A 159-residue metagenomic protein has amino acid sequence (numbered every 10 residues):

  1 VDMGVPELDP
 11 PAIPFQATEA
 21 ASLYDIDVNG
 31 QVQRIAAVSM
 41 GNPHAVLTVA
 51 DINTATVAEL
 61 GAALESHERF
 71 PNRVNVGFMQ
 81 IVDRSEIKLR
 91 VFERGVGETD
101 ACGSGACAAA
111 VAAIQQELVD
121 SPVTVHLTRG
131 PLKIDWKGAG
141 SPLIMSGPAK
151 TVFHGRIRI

Functional and structural regions predicted by a protein language model:
V1-A101, V111-I159: Active-site proximal loop and beta-alpha junction motif in alpha/beta enzyme cores
S104-A106: Helical hairpin unit composed of two closely spaced alpha helices linked by a short loop
